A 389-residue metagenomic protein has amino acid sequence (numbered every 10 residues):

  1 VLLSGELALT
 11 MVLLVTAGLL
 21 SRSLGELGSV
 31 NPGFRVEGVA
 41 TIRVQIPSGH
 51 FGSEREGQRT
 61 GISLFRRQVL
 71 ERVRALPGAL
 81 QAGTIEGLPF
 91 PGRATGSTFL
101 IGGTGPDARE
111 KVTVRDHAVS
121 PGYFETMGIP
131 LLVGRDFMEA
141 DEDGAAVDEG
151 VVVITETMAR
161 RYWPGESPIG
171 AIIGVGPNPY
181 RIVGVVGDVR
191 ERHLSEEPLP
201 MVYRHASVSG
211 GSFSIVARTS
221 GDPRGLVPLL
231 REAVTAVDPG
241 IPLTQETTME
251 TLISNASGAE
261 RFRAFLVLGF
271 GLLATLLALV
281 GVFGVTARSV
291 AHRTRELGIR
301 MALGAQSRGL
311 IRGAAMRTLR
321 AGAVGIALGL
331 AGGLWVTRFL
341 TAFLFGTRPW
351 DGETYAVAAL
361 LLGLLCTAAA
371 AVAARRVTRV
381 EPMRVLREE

Functional and structural regions predicted by a protein language model:
V1, V208-G210, E232, A236-A274 (+3 more regions): Membrane-helix entry/capping segments
V1-S21, E260-R295, A323-V324, L364-A368: Hydrophobic alpha-helical transmembrane segments of multi-pass inner-membrane transport and secretion
L9-G38, A287, F339-P349, A374: Alpha-helical transmembrane segments
R22, M316-R379: Small-residue-rich transmembrane alpha-helices
G25-P47, P130, E197, V208: Membrane-proximal juxtamembrane linkers immediately C-terminal to transmembrane helices
S53, R59-R261, F265-L268: Mid-to-C-terminal secondary-structure elements that act as membrane-proximal/extracytoplasmic interface segments
R261-F265, R295, R308, G352-E353 (+2 more regions): Residues that define the loop-to-transmembrane-helix transition and helix capping in multi-pass membrane transporters
V280-A321, R379-R387: Intracellular coupling helices
